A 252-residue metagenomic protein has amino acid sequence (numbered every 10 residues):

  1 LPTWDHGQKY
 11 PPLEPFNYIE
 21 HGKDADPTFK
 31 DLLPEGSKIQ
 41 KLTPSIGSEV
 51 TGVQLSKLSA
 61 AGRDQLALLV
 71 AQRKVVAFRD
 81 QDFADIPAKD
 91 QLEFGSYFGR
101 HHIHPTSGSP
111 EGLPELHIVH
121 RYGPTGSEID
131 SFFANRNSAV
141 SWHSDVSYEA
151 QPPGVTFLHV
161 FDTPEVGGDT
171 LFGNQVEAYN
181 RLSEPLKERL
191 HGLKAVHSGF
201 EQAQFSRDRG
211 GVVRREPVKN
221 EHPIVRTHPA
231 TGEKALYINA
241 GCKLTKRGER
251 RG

Functional and structural regions predicted by a protein language model:
L1-T51, K57-G252: Fe(II)/2-oxoglutarate oxygenase catalytic core
